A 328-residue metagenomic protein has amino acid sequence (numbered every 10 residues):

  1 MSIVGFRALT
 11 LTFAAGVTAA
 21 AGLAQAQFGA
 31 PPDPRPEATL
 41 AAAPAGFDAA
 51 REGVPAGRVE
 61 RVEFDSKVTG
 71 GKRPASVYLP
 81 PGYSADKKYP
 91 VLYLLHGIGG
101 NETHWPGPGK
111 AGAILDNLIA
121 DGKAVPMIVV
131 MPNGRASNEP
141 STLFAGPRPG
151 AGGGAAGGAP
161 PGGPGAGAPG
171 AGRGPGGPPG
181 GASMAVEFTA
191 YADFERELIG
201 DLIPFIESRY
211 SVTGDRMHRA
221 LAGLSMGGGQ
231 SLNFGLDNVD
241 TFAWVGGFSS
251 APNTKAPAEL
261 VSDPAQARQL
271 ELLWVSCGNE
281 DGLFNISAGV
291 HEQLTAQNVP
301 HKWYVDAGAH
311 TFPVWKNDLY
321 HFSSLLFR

Functional and structural regions predicted by a protein language model:
M1-F6: N-terminal secretory signal peptides that target proteins for export/translocation
A8-A21: Bacterial N-terminal signal peptides
A24-R328: Non-catalytic cap/lid and distal C-terminal segments of serine-dependent acyl enzymes
